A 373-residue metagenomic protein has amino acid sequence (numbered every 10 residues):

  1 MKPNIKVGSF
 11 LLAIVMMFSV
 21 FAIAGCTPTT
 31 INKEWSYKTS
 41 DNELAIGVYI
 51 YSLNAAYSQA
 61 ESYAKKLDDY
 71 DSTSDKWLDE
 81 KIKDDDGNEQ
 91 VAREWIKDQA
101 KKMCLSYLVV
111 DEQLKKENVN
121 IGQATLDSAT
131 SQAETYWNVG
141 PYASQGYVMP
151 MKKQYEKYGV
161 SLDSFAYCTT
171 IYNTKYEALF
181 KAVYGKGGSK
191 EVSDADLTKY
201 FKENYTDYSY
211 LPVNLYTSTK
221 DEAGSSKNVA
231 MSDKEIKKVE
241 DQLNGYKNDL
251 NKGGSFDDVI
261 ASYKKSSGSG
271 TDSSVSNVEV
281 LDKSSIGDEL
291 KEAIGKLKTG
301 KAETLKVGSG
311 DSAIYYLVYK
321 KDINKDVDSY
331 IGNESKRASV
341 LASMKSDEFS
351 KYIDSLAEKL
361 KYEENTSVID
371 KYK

Functional and structural regions predicted by a protein language model:
M1-E94, D98, K351, S355-K373: Short, low-structural-confidence N-terminal segments
F21, K153-Y155, S276: Disulfide-bonded cysteine motifs in exported proteins
P28-N32, P150-K237, S285-K373: PPIase-associated folding chaperone regions across multiple families
Y37-I46, D111-T125: Aromatic- and charge-enriched surface segment that lines or borders ligand/interaction sites
N42, Y49, N54, V213-S218 (+2 more regions): Solvent-exposed coil/turn segments that connect beta secondary-structure elements in extracytoplasmic/periplasmic
N54-S62, K101-N120, S131-Y142, E156 (+12 more regions): Sec-exported extracytoplasmic/periplasmic mature domains
S58-Q99, K115-T198, A230-K234, L281-D288: Charged, solvent-exposed helices and adjacent loops that form client-binding or oligomerization surfaces
D241-E289, S329-G332: Peptidyl-prolyl cis-trans isomerase
